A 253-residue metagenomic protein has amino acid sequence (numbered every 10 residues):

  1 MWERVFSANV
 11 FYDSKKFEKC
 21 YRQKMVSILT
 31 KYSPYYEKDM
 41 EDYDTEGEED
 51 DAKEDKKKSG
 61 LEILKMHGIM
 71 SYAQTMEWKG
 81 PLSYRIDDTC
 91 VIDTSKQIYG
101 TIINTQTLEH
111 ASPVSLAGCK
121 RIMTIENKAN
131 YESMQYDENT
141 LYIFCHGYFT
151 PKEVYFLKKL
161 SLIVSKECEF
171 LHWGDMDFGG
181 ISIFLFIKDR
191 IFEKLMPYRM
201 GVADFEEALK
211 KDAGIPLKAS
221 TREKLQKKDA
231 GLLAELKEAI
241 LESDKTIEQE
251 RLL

Functional and structural regions predicted by a protein language model:
M1-F144, F149-L162, G179, L185-F186 (+1 more regions): Nucleic-acid enzyme cleavage-core boundary/entry regions
K15, K38, F170, M196-P197: Secondary-structure boundary/capping residues
I122, L141, E169-L171, M196: A structural signal for isolated positions on well-ordered beta-strands in alpha/beta enzyme cores
C145, W173, Y198-M200: Generic beta-sheet signal
L162-S165, I191: Short, conserved loop/helix-junction motifs that constitute active-site signature segments in enzyme catalytic cores
E167-D177: Acidic beta-strand-to-loop metal/phosphate-binding motif
E193-E207: Conserved beta-strand -> loop -> alpha-helix junction used to position metal-binding or nucleic-acid-contacting
